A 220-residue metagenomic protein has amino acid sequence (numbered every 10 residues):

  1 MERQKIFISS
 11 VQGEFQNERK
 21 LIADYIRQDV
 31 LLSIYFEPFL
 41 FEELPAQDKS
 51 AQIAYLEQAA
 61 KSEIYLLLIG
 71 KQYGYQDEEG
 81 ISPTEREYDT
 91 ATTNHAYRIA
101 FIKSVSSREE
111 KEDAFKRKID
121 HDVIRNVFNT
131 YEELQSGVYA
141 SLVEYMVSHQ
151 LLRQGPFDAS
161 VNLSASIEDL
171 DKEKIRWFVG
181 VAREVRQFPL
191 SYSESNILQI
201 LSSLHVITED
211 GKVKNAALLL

Functional and structural regions predicted by a protein language model:
M1-L68, N94: Conserved N-terminal substructure of TIR/SEFIR domains
G13, Q72-Y73, V105-S107: Solvent-exposed loop/turn segments at secondary-structure junctions within structured extracellular/periplasmic domains
N17, Y75-D77, E109-K111: Extracytoplasmic/secreted cell-surface and envelope-processing proteins
L44-Q47, K71-N94: Conserved TIR/SEFIR loop-to-helix hotspot centered on a Trp-containing motif with a nearby acidic residue
L66, I99-F101, N126: Hydrophobic/aromatic beta-strand patches that form the interior of the parallel beta-sheet core in alpha/beta enzyme
T93-K103: A short helix->loop->beta-strand "cap" motif at the edges of active sites that frequently abuts
S104-D158: C-terminal interaction surface of TIR/SEFIR-family domains
Q154-L220: Active-site helix-to-loop segments that bind/position phosphate- or nucleotide-bearing substrates and donors across
